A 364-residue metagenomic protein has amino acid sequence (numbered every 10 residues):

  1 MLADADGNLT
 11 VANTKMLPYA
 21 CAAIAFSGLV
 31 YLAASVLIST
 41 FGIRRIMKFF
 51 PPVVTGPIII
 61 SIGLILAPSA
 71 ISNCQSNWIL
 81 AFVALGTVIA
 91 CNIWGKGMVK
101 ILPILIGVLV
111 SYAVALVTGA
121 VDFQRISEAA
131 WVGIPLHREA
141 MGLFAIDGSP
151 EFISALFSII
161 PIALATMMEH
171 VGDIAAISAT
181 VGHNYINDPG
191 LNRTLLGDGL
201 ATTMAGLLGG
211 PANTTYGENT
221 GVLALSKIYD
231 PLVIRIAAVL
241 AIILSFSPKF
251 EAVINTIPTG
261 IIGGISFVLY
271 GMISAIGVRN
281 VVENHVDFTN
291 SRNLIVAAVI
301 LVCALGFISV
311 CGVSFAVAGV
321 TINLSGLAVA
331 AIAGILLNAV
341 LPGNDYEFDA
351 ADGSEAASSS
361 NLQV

Functional and structural regions predicted by a protein language model:
M1-A81, L85, T256, G260 (+4 more regions): Early transmembrane hairpin of solute transport permeases
M1-T14, I236-V364: Transmembrane alpha-helical segments and their short flanking loops that form helix-hairpins/helix-helix interfaces
L2-K15, P51-P52, A179-G190, N213 (+3 more regions): Juxtamembrane helix-boundary/capping and inter-helix hinge elements in multi-pass membrane proteins
A22-V30, A34, T55-G63, I79 (+17 more regions): Hydrophobic faces of alpha-helical transmembrane segments in multi-pass integral membrane proteins
Y31-I46, V88-K96, I174-G182, G217-L225 (+1 more regions): C-terminal ends of transmembrane helices
I79, T87-E139, D147-F157, A163-G172 (+2 more regions): Flexible hinge motifs at transmembrane-helix junctions and intramembrane kinks/re-entrant loops in multi-pass membrane
I160-P231, S354-A356: Membrane-embedded helical hairpins/re-entrant loop segments and their flanking transmembrane helices within multi-pass
